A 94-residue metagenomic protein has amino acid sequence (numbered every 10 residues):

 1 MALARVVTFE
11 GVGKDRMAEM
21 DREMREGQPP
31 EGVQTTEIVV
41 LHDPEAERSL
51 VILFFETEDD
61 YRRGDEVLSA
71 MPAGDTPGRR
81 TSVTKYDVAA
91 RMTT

Functional and structural regions predicted by a protein language model:
M1-L50, E56-A70, T76-T94: Short S/T/G/P-rich N-terminal loop/turn motif that feeds into the first structured element of a domain
